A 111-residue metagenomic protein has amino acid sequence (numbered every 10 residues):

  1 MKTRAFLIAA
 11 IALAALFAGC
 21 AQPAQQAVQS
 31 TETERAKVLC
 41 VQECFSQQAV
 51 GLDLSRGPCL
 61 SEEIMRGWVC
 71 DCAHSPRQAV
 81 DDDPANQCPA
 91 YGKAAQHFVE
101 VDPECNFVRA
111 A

Functional and structural regions predicted by a protein language model:
M1-Q26, C70: Secretory targeting signatures
G19-A21, L39-F45, P58-L60, V69-A73 (+2 more regions): Sequence contexts marking disulfide-bonded cysteines in secreted/extracellular proteins
P23-P58: Short, non-transmembrane alpha-helical segments in secretory-pathway proteins
L52-Q96: Exposed beta-strand-loop-beta-strand "reactive/processing" segments of non-cytosolic proteins
Q87-A111: A short, surface-exposed interaction/processing loop segment used at functional sites
